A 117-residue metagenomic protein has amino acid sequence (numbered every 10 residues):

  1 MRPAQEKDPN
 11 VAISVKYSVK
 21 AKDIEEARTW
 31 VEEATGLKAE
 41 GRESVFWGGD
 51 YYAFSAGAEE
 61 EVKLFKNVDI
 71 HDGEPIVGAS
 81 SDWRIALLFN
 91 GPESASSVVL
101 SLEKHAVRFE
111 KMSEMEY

Functional and structural regions predicted by a protein language model:
M1-L37: Short, extreme N-terminal segment that most often corresponds to the first beta-strand
P9-I13, E60, S96-S97, H105: Residue-level marker of intrinsically disordered, low-complexity segments enriched for small/polar residues
Y17, S81-E93: Short, hydrophobic/proline-enriched secondary-structure or compact coil segments at domain edges
K20, S55-G57, F65, L88-N90 (+1 more regions): A structural detector for beta-sheet-dominated domains
I24-R28, E61-V62, F89-S101: Short, surface-exposed beta-strand/loop "edge" segments at domain boundaries and coil↔beta transitions
E33-E43, K104-M115: Short secondary-structure junctions
E40-R84: Short, intrinsically disordered low-complexity segments
G49, V68, G91-S97, M112 (+1 more regions): Extended, low-hydrophobicity, polar/charged segments
